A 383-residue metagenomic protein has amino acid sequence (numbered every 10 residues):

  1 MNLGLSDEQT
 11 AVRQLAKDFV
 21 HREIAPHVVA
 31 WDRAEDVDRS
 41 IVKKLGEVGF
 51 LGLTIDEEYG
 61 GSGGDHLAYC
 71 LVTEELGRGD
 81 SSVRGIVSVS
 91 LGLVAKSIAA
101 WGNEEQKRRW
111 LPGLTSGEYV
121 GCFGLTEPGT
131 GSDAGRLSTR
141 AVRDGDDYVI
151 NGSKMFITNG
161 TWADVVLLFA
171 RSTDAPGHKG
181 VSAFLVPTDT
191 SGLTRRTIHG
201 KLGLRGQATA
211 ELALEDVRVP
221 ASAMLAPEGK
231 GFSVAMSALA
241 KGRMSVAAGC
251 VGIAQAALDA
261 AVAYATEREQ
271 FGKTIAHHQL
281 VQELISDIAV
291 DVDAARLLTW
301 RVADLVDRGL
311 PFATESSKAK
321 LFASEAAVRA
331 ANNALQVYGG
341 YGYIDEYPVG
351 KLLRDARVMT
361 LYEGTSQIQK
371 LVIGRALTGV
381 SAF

Functional and structural regions predicted by a protein language model:
M1-V83, V89, W101-Q106, G113-E118 (+5 more regions): Alpha-helical interface subdomain recognition
G64-D65, D133-G135, N159-A163, G177-G180 (+2 more regions): Short glycine/proline-enriched turns and hinge-like loops at secondary-structure junctions
V87, L114, G129-S132, F156-N159 (+2 more regions): Short Gly/Pro-enriched turn/cap motifs at secondary-structure boundaries
A95-W101, F123: Flexible, glycine-rich active-site loops centered on histidine and acidic residues that chelate a metal or position
G117-L125: A short, Trp-centered hydrophobic/proline-enriched beta-strand micro-motif
C122, R136-R140, D147, V165-F169 (+2 more regions): Conserved hydrophobic/aromatic beta-strand scaffold that supports enzyme active sites
R136, D189-R218: Flexible, small-/acidic-enriched active-site or ligand-binding loops
D146-D147, N151-R195: A short core secondary-structure module
